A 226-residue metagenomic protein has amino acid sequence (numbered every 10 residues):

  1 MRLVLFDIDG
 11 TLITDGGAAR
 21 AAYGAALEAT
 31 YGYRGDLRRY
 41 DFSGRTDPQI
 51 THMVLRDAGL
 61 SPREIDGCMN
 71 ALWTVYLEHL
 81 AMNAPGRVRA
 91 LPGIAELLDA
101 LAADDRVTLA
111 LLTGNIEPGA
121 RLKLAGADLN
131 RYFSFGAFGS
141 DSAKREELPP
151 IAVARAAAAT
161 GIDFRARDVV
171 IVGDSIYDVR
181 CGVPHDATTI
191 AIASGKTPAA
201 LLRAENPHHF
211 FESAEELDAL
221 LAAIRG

Functional and structural regions predicted by a protein language model:
M1-F6, A58-S61, D168, A219-A222 (+1 more regions): Non-catalytic pre-domain segments flanking phosphatase-related domains
M1-S43, Q49-H52, R56, A199: Active-site neighborhood of HAD-like aspartate-dependent phosphohydrolases
T11, I94-A125, A137-A143: Substrate-recognition element of Asp-dependent hydrolases with the DxDx(T/V) motif
P48-R63, A152-A154: Helix-loop "lid/cap" segments that line or gate small-molecule binding pockets
R56-D99, D104-D105: Metal-dependent phosphoesterase signature
A125-A156: Histidine/lysine/aspartate-rich catalytic loop segments that bind and position anionic ligands
L148-V179: Conserved Lys-Pro-Asp/Glu-containing loop-to-beta segment of HAD-superfamily phosphomonoesterases, centered on
I171-H209: Acidic, Mg2+-coordinating phosphoryl-transfer loop and its flanking beta/alpha structural elements, shared across
